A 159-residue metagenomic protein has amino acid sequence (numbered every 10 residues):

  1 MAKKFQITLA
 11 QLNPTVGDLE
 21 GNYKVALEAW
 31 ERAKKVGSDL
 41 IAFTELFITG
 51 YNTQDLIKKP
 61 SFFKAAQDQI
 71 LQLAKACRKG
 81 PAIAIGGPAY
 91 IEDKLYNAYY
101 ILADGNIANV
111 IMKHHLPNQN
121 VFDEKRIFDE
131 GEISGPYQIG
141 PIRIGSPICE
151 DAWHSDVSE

Functional and structural regions predicted by a protein language model:
M1-E159: Enzyme catalytic cores with a strong preference for nitrogen-chemistry domains
